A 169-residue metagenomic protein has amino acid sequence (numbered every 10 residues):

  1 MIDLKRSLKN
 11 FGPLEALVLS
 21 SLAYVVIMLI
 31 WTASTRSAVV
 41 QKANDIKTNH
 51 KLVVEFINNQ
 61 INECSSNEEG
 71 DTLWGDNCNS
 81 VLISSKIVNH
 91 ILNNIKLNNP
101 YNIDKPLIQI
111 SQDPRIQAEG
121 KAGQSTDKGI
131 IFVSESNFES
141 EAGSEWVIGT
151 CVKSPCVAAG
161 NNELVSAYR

Functional and structural regions predicted by a protein language model:
M1-S7: N-terminal Lys/Arg-rich, disordered targeting/topogenic segments
S7-L52: Amphipathic alpha-helical segments typified by the pilin-like N-terminal helix that continues immediately C-terminal
S37, K47-E68: N-terminal alpha-helical signal peptides/signal-anchor transmembrane segments
N62, S66-R169: Periplasmic/extracellular, small/polar-rich flexible segments of pilin-like filament-forming proteins
